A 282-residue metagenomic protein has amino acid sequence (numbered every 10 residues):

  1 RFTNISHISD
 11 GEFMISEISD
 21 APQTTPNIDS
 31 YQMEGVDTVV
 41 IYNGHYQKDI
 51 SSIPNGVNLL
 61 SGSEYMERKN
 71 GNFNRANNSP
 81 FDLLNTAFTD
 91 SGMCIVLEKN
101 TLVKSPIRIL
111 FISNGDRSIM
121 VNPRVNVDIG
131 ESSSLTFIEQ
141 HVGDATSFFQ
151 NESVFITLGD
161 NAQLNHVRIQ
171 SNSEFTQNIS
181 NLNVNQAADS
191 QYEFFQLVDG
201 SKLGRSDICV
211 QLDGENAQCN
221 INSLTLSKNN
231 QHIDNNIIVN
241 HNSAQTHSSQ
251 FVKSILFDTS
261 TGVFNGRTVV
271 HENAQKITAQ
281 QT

Functional and structural regions predicted by a protein language model:
R1-N43: Short, Gly/Pro- and small/polar-rich lid/capping loops
I41-N55, L60-Y65, N70-T282: Conserved beta-strand/loop scaffold segments within soluble protein domains that form the structured core and edges
